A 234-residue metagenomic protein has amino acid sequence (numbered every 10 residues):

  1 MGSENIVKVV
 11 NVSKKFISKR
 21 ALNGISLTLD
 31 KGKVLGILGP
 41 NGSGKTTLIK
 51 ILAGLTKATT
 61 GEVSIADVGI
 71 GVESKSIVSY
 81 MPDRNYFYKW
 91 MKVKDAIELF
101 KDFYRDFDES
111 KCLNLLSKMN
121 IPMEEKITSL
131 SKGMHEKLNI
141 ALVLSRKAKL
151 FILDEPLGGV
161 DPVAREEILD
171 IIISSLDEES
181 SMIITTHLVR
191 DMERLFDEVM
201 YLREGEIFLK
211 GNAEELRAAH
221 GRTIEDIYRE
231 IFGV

Functional and structural regions predicted by a protein language model:
L35-P40: The feature captures the beta-strand-to-loop junction immediately N-terminal to the Walker
A53: Helix-to-loop junction immediately C-terminal to a conserved catalytic motif
T60-S74: Conserved ABC transporter NBD signature motif
R84-L138: ABC-family P-loop ATPase nucleotide-binding domains
F151-E155: Catalytic Walker B motif of ABC-type/P-loop ATPase nucleotide-binding domains
P162-A164: Helix N-cap at the start of a conserved alpha-helix in ABC-type nucleotide-binding domains
